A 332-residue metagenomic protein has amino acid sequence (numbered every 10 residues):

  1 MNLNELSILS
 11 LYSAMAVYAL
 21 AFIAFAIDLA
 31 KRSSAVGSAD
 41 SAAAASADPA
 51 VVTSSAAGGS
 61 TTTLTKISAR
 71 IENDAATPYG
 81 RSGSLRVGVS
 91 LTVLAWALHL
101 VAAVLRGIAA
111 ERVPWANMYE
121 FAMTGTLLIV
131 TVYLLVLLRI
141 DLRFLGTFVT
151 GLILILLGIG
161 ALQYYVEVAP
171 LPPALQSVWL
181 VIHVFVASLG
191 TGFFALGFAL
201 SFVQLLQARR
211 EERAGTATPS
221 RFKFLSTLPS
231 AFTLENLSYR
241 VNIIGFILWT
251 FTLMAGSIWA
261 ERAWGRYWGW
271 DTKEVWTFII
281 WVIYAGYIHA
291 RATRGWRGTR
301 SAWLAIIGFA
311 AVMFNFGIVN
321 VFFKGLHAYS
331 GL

Functional and structural regions predicted by a protein language model:
M1-L332: Polytopic transmembrane helical bundles with strong interfacial aromatic enrichment
